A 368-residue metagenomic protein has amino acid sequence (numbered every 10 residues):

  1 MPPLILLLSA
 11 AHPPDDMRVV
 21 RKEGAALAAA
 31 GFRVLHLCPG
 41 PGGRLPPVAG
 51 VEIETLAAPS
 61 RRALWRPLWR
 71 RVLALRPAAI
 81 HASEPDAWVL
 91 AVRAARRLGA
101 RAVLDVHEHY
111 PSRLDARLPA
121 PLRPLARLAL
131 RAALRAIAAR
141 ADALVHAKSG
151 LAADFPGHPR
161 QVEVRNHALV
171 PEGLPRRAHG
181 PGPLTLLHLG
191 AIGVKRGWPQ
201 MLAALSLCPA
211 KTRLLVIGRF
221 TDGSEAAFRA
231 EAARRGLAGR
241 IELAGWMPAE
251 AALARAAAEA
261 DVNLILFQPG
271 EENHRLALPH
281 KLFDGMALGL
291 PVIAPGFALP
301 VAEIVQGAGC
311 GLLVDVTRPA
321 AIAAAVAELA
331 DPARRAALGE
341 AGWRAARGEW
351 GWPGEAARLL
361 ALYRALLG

Functional and structural regions predicted by a protein language model:
L6-L8, V145, H179-L205, L215-V216: Conserved donor-binding/catalytic core segment of Leloir-type glycosyltransferases
H12-R18, R196, A249-A257, N263-F283 (+1 more regions): Nucleotide-sugar-dependent
A25, R66-L73, R93-R97, L104 (+3 more regions): Membrane-proximal helix-turn-helix segments that form the acceptor-binding/catalytic region of lipid-linked
P39-G42, L214-F228, G245-W246: Glycosyltransferase donor-sugar binding loop
E54, R127-P175, E242: Donor nucleotide-sugar binding/catalytic pocket of nucleotide-sugar-dependent glycosyltransferases
A226-A256, V262: Nucleotide-activated donor-binding/catalytic signature segment of Leloir-type glycosyltransferases, i.e., the conserved
G307-P319, V326-A333: Conserved acidic donor-binding segment of nucleotide-sugar-dependent glycosyltransferases
T317, A321, A333-Y363: A charged, aromatic-enriched C-terminal amphipathic alpha-helix characteristic of glycosyltransferases across folds
